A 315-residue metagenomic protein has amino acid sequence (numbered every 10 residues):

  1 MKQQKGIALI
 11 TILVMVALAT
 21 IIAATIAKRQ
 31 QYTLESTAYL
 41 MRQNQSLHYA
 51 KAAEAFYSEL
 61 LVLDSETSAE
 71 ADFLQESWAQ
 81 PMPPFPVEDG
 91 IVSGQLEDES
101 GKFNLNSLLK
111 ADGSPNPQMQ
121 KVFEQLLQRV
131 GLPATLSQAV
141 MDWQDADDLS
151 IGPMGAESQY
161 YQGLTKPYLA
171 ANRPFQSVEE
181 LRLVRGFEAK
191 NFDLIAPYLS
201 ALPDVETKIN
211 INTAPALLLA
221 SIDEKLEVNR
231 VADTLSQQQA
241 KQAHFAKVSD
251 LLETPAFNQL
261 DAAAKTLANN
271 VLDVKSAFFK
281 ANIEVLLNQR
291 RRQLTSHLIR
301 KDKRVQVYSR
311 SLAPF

Functional and structural regions predicted by a protein language model:
K2-A17, I21-F315: Compositionally biased linear targeting/interaction segments
